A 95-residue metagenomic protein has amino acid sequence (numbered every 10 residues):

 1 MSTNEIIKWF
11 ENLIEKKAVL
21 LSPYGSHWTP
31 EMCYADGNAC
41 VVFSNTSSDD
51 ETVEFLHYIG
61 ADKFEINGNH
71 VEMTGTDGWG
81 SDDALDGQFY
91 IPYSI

Functional and structural regions predicted by a protein language model:
M1-W9: Mixed-charge, Lys/Arg-rich low-complexity intrinsically disordered regions
N12-E15: A glycine-biased structural micro-motif
A18-S22: A short beta-strand micro-motif
Y24-L85: Acidic, low-complexity, intrinsically disordered interaction modules
S81-I95: Edge beta-strand at a domain terminus
